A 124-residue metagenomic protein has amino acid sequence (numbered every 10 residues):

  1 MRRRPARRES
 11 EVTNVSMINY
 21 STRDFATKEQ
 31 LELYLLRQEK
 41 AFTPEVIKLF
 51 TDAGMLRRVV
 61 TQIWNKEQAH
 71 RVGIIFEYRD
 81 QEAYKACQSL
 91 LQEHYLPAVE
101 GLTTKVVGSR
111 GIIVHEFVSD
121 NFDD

Functional and structural regions predicted by a protein language model:
R2-N14, T51-G73, L96-D124: Glycine-rich beta-strand-turn "strand-cap" elements at beta-sheet edges
S16-A26, R58-Q92: Short, well-ordered beta-strand segments in beta-rich or mixed alpha/beta enzyme and ligand-binding folds
T22-D24, T43, I47, F76 (+2 more regions): A general secondary-structure boundary signal
Q30-R58, E93-E100: Short amphipathic alpha-helical segments
K40, P44, E77, Q81 (+4 more regions): Low-complexity, intrinsically disordered regions enriched in charged/polar residues
